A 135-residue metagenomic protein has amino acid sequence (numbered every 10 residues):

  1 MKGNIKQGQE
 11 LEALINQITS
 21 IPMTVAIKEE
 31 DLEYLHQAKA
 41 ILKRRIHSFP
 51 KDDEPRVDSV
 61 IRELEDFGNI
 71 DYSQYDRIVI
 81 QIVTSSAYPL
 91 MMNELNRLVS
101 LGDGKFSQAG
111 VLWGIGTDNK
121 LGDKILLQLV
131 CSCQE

Functional and structural regions predicted by a protein language model:
M1-E135: Tubulin/FtsZ superfamily GTPase core signature
